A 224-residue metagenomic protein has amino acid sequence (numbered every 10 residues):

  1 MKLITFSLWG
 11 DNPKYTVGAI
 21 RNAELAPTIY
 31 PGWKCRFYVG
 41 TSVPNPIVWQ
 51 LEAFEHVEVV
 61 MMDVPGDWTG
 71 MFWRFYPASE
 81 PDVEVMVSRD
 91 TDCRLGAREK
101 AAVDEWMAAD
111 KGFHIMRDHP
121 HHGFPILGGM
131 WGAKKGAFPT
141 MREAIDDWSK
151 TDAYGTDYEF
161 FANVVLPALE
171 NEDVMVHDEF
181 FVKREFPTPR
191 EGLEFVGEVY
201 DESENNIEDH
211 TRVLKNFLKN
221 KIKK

Functional and structural regions predicted by a protein language model:
M1-V64: N-terminal anchoring/stem segment of glycosyltransferases
P65-W73: A short, glycine-/small-residue-rich helix N-cap motif at loop->alpha-helix starts within glycosyltransferase
R74-D82: A short acidic-Thr-Gly-centered motif at the start of a beta-strand
P77, F113-I115, M130-G132, F160: Conserved hydrophobic/aromatic beta-strand scaffold that supports enzyme active sites
M86-S88: Short aromatic/hydrophobic "clamp" motif used to bind/position activated sugar donors
D92: Short conserved active-site loop signatures built around small residues
L95-I126: Conserved donor-nucleotide/metal-binding helix-loop-beta segment in metal-dependent transferases, i.e., the alpha-helix
H121, A133-K224: Catalytic core and acceptor-binding pocket of nucleotide-sugar-dependent glycosyltransferases
